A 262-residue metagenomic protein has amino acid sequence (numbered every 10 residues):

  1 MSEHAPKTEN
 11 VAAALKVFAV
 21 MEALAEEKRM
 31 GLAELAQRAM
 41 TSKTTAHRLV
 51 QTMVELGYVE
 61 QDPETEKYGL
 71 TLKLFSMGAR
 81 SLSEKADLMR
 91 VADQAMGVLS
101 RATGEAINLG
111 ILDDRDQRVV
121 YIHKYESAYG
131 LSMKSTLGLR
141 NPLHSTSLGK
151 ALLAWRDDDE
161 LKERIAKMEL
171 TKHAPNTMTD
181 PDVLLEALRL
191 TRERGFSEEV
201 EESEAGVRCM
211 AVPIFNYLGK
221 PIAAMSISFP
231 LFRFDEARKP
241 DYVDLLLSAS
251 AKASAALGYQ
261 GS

Functional and structural regions predicted by a protein language model:
S2-A86, A251-Y259: N-terminal helix-turn-helix
N10-A14, K67, T71, K85 (+7 more regions): Short, structured helix-loop boundary elements
G57, V120-H123, A223: A structural microfeature
V59-Q61, L109, I214: A structural signal for short hydrophobic beta-strand segments in well-ordered beta-sheet cores
G69-K167: Amphipathic alpha-helical effector-binding/dimerization core of metabolite-sensing transcriptional regulators
E160-E163, M168-E169, L247-S262: Cysteine/selenocysteine-centered motifs that mediate thiol-based redox chemistry or coordinate metal-sulfur cofactors
N176-S250: Extended hydrophobic
